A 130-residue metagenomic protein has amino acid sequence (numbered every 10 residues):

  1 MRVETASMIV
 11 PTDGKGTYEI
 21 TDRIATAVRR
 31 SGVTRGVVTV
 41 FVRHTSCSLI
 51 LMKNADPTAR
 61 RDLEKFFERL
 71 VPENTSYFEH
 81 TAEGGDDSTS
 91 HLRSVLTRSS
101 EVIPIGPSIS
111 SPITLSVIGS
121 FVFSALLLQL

Functional and structural regions predicted by a protein language model:
M1-L130: Active-site histidine-anchored catalytic micro-motif
